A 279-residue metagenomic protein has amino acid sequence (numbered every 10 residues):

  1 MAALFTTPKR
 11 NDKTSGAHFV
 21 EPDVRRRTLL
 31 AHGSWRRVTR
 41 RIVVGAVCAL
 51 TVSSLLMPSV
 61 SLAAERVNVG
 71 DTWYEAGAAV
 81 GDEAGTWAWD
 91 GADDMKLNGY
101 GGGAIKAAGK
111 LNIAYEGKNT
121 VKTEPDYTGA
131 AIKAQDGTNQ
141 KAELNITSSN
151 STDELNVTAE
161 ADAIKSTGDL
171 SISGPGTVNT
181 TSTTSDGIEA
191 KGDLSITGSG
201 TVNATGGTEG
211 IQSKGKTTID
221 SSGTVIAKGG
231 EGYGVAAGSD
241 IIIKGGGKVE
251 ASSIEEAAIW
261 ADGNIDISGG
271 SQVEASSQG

Functional and structural regions predicted by a protein language model:
M1-G45: Bacterial Sec-dependent N-terminal signal peptides
A2-F5, T51, L62-G279: A composition-driven surface/loop motif
G45-L55: Bacterial N-terminal signal peptides
